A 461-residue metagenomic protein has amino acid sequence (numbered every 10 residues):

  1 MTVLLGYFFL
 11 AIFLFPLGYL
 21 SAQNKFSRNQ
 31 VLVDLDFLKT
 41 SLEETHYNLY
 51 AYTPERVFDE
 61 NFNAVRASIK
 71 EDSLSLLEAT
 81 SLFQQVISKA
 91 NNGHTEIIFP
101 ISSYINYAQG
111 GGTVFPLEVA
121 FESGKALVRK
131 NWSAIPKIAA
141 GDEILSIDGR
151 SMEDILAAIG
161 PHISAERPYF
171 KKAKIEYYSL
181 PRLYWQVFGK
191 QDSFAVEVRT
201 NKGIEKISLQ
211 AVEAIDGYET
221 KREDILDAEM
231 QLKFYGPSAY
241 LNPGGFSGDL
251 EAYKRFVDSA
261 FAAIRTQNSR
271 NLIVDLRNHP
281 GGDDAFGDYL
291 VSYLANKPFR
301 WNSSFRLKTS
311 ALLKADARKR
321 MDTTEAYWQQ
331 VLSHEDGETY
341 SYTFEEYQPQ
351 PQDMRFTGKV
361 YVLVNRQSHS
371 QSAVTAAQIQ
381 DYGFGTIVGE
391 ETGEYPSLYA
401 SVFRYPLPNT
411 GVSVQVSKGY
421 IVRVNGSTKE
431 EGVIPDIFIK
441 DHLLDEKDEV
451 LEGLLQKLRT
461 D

Functional and structural regions predicted by a protein language model:
M1-K25, L38: Bacterial Sec-dependent N-terminal signal peptides
A22-L272, L276-R306, E391, P396 (+6 more regions): Flexible, low-complexity junctional segments that flank or bridge functional domains
V57-F58, F62-N63, A67, M321-D336 (+2 more regions): Extracytoplasmic/peripheral linker and loop segments enriched in polar/acidic and small residues with frequent Thr/Pro
E153, H369-S370, R423: Short beta-strands and strand-coil junctions in structured, solvent-facing domains, enriched
S269-I273, R355-Y361: Short, surface-exposed connector motifs at secondary-structure boundaries
G282-G358, V402, P406, G419-V422 (+1 more regions): Gly/Ser/Thr-rich loop/hinge elements
E345-R355, N365-Q378, E449-T460: Charge-patterned, long linear interaction tracts outside catalytic cores
K359-D381, T386-G393: Extended C-terminal subregions enriched in glycine
